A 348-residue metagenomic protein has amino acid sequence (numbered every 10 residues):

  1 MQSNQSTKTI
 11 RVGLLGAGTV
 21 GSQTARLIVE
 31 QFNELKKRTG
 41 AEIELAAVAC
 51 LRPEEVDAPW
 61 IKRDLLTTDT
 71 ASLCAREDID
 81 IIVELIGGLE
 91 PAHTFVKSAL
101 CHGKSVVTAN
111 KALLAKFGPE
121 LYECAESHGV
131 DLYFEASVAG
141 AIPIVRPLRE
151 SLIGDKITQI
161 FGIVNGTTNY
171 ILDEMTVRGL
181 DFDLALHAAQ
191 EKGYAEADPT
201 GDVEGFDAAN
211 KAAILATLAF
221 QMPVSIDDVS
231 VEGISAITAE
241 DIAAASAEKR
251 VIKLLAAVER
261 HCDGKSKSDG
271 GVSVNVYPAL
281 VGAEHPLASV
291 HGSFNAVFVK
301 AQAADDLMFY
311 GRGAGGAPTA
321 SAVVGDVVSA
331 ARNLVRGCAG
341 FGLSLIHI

Functional and structural regions predicted by a protein language model:
M1-H102: N-terminal glycine-/serine-/threonine-rich beta1-alpha1-beta2 phosphate-ribose binding loop of Rossmann-like
L51-P53, G87, K111-L113, P119 (+2 more regions): Short, ordered loop/turn segments at secondary-structure junctions
H93, S98, K111-E135: Rossmann-fold NAD(P)-binding glycine/threonine-rich loop
V106-V107: A short hydrophobic/small-residue beta-strand
E126-G129, Y133-D207, I214: Rossmann-like NAD(P)H-binding beta-loop-alpha module
L184-S289, F294-A296: Substrate-binding/catalytic subdomain of NAD(P)-dependent oxidoreductase enzymes
K300-G340: C-terminal catalytic subdomain
I346-I348: Conserved small/polar residues in nucleotide/adenosyl-binding loops
